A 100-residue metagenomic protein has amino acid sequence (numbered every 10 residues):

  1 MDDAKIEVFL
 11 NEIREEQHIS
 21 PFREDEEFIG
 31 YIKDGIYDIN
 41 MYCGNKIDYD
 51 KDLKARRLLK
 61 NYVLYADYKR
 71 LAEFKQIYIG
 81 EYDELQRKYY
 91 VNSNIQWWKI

Functional and structural regions predicted by a protein language model:
M1-L58, R87-I100: Conserved short "hinge" loops at termini or chain/domain junctions
K51-D52, L58, Y62-L64, Y68-L71: Mid-chain, well-packed structural core segment of small domains
Y68-R87: C-terminal structural segments of small proteins and small subunits
